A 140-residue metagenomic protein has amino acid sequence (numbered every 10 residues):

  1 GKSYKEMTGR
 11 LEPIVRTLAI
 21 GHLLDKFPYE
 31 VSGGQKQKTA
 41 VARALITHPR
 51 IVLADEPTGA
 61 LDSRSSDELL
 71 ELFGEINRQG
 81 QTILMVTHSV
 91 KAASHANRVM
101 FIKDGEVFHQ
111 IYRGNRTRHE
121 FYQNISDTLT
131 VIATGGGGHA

Functional and structural regions predicted by a protein language model:
Y4-H22: Conserved ABC ATPase "signature" region
T17, L72-M85: Conserved catalytic loops of ABC-family nucleotide-binding domains
K26-Y29, T47, Q79: Conserved signature/switch motifs of ABC ATPase nucleotide-binding domains
F27-V31, Q35-Q37: Conserved ABC ATPase signature
V41: Hydrophobic anchor residue at the start of the ABC signature
V52-D55: Catalytic Walker B motif of ABC-type/P-loop ATPase nucleotide-binding domains
S63-S65: Helix N-cap at the start of a conserved alpha-helix in ABC-type nucleotide-binding domains
E106-T130: Conserved beta-strand-loop-alpha-helix hinge in the C-terminal portion of ABC ATPase nucleotide-binding domains
